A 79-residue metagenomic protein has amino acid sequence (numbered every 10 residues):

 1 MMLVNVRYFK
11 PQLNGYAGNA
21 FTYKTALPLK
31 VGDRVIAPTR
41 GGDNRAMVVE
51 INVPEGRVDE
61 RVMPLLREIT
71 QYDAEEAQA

Functional and structural regions predicted by a protein language model:
M2-A79: Terminal, basic amphipathic appendages of nucleotide-handling enzymes
